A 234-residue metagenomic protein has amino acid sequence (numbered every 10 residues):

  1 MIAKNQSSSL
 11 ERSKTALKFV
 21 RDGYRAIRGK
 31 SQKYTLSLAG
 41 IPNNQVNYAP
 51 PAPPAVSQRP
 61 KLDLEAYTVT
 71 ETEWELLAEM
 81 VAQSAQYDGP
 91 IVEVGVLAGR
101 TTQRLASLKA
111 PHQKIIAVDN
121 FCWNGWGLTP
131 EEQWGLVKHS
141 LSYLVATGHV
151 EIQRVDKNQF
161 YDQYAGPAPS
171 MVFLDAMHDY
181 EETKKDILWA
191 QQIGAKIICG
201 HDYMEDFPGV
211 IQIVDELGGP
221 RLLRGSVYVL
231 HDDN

Functional and structural regions predicted by a protein language model:
M1-A66: Membrane-proximal basic amphipathic "stem/tether" segments
R59-Y67, E71-N234: S-adenosylmethionine/decaboxylated-SAM
